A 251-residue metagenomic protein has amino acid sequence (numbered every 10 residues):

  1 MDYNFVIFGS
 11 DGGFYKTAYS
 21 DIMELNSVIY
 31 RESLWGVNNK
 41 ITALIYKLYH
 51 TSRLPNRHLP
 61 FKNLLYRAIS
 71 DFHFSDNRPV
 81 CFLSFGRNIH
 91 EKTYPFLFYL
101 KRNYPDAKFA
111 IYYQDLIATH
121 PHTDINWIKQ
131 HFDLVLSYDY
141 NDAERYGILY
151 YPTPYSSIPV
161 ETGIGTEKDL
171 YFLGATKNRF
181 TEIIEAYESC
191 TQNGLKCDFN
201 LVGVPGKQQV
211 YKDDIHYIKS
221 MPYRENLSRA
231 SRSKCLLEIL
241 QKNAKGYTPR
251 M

Functional and structural regions predicted by a protein language model:
M1-D71, S75-N77, F85-F96, Q114-M251: Nucleotide-sugar donor-binding catalytic core of glycosyltransferases
P79-V80, A107: Residue-level recognition of the N-termini of beta-strands and the immediately preceding loop/turn
F82-L83, A110: Short, conserved beta-strand segments within well-ordered enzyme catalytic domains that often line or immediately flank
L100-L116: Active-site proximal beta-strand in glycosyltransferases
